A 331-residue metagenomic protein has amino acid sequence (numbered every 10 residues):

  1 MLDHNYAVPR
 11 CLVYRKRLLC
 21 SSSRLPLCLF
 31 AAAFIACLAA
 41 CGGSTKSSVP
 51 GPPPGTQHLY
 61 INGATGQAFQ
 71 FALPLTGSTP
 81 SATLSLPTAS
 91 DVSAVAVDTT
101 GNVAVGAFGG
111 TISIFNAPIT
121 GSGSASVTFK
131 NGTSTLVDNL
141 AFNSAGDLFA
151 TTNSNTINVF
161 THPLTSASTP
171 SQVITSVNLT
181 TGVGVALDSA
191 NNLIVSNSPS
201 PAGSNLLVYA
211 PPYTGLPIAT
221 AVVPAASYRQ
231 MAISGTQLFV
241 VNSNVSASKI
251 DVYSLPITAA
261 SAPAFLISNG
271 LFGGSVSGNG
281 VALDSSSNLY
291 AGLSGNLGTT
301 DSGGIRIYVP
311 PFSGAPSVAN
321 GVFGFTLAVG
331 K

Functional and structural regions predicted by a protein language model:
L2-R17, S23-L25, L29-I61, T65: Bacterial Sec-dependent N-terminal signal peptides
K46-K331: Flexible "stalk/tail and boundary" regions
